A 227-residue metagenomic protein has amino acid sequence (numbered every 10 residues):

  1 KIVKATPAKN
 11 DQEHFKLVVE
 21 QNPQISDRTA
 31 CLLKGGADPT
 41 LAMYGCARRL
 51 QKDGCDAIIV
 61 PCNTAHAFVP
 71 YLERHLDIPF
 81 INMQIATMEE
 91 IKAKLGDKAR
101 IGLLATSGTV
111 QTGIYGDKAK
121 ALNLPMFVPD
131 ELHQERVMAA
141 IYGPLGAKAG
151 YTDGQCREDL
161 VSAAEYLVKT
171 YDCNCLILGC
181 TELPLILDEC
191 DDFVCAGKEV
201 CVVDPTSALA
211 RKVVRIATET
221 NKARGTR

Functional and structural regions predicted by a protein language model:
K1-R227: Non-catalytic structural scaffold of enzyme domains
